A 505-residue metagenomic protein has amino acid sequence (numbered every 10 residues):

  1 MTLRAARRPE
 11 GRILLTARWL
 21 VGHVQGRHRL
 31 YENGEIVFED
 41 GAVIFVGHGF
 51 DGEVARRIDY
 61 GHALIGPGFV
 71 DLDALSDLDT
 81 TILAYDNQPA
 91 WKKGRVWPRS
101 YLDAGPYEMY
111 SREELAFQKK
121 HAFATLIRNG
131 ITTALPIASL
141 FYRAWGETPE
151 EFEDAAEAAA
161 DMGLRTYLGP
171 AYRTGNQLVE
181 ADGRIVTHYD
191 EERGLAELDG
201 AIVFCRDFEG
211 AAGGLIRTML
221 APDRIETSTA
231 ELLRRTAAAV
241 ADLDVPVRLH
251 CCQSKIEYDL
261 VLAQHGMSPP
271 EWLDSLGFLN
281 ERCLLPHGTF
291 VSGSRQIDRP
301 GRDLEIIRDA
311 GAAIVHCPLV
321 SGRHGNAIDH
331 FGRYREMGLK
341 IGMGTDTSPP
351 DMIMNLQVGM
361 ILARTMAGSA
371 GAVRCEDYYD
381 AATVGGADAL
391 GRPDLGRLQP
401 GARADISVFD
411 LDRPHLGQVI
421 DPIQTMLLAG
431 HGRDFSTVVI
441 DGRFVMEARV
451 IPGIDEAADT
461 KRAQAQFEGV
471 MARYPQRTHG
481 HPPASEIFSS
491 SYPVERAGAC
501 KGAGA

Functional and structural regions predicted by a protein language model:
M1-G52, G61-I65, F69, S489: N-terminal metal-binding scaffold of metallo-dependent hydrolase/deaminase domains
R8-A17, D51-W97, E113, K120 (+2 more regions): Replace "His-x-His-based motif
V21-N33, V46, D298, H324-N326 (+2 more regions): Acidic, glycine-enriched loop/beta-strand segments at the rims of small-molecule binding/catalytic pockets
V24, R403-T460: C-terminal cap of metal-dependent C-N hydrolases
L83-L115, A144, G175-G194, K255-C283 (+4 more regions): Active-site gating loops and adjacent loop-to-helix segments of metal-dependent hydrolytic enzymes
A84-R165, E197-A211, Q464-Q466, A472: Alpha-helical scaffold segments that flank or form the walls of functional sites
W145-G293: Metal-coordinating catalytic core of metallo-dependent amide/deamination hydrolases
E271, S275-R282, D329-R413, L428-H431: His/Asp/Glu-enriched, well-ordered alpha-helical/loop segment that forms or immediately abuts the divalent-metal
